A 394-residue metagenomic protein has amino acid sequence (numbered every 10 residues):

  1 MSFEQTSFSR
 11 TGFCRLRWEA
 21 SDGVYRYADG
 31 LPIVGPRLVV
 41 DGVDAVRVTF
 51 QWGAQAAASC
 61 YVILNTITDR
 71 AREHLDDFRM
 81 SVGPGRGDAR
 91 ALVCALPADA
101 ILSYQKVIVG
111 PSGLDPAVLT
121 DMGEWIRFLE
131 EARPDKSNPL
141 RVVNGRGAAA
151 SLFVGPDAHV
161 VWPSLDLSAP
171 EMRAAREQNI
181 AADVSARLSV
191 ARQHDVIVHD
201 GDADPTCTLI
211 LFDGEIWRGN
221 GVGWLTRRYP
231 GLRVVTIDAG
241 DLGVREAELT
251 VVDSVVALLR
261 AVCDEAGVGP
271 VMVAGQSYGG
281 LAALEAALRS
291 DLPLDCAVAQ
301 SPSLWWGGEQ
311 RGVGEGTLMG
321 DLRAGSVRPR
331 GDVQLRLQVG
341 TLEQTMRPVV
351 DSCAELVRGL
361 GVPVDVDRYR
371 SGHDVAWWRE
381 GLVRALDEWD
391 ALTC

Functional and structural regions predicted by a protein language model:
E19-S21, Y27-L31, G35, V39-D99 (+1 more regions): Aromatic-rich carbohydrate-binding modules that target alpha-glucans
A182, V190-D200: A short loop-to-beta-strand scaffold at the N-terminal edge of the catalytic core in hydrolase folds
P205-E215: Short beta-strand element of the alpha/beta-hydrolase
D213-A257, A261, L304-W306: Cap/lid segment of the alpha/beta-hydrolase catalytic domain
G269-G320: Primarily recognizes the serine-hydrolase "nucleophile elbow" in alpha/beta-hydrolase and SGNH/GDSL folds
G307-D367, G372: The feature captures the conserved acid-bearing segment of alpha/beta-hydrolase catalytic domains
G372-E380: Catalytic histidine-centered segment of alpha/beta-hydrolase-like enzymes
L382-C394: Catalytic active-site module of serine/aspartate enzymes centered on a nucleophile-bearing elbow/loop
